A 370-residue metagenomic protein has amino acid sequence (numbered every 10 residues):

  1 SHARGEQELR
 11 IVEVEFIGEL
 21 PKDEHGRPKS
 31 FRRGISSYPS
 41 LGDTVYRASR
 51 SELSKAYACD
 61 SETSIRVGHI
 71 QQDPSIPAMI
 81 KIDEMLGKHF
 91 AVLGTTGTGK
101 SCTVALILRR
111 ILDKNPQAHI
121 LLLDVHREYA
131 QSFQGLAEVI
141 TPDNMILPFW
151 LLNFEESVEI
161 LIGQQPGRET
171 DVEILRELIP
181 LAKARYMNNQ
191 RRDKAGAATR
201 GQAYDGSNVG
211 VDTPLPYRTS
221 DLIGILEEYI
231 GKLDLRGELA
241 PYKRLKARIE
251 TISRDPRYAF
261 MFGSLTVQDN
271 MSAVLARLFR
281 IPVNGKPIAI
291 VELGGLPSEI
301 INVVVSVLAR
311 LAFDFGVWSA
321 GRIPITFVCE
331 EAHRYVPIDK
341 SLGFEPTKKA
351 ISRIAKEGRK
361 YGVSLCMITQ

Functional and structural regions predicted by a protein language model:
S1-L93, A320-I323, I338: Basic- and hydrophobic-enriched, low-structure N-terminal and domain-boundary segments that flank ATP-binding catalytic
S64-D143: Glycine-rich phosphate-binding loop of nucleotide-binding enzymes
D83-M85, I111-P116, I281-V283, G316-G321 (+1 more regions): Conserved catalytic network of the ASCE P-loop NTPase/AAA+ motor domain
F90, V291, C366: Conserved beta-strand position immediately N-terminal to the Walker
L93-D113, V305-W318, P346-I354, C366: P-loop NTPase nucleotide-binding module
Q117-L121, G285-I288, R322-T326, K360-C366: Loop/turn-to-beta-strand initiation segments
D124-V125, E330, V363, Q370: Conserved H-loop
R127-Q131, A137, L152-R353: P-loop NTPase motor domains
